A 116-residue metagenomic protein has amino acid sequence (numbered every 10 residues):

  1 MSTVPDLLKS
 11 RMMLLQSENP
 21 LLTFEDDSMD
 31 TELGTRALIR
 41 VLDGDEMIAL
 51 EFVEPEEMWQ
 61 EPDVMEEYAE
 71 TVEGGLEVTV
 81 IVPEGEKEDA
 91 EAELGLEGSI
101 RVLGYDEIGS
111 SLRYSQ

Functional and structural regions predicted by a protein language model:
M1-L33: Acidic-basic catalytic patches of nuclease active cores, encompassing PD-(D/E)XK and other metal-cofactor nuclease
T31, D43, D106: Acidic surface patches and DE-rich sequence motifs
E32-I39, S111-S115: Short, solvent-exposed polar/charged micro-motifs at secondary-structure junctions
A37-T71: Conserved catalytic cores of phosphodiester-cleaving nucleases, focusing on short active-site segments
I48-E51, G75-I81, I100: Hydrophobic beta-strand segments of well-ordered beta-sheets in folded domains
M58-G95: Short, charged, amphipathic alpha-helix that recurs within catalytic cores of restriction-modification and other
G85-Q116: Domain-level recognition of nuclease-like catalytic cores that cleave nucleotide substrates
